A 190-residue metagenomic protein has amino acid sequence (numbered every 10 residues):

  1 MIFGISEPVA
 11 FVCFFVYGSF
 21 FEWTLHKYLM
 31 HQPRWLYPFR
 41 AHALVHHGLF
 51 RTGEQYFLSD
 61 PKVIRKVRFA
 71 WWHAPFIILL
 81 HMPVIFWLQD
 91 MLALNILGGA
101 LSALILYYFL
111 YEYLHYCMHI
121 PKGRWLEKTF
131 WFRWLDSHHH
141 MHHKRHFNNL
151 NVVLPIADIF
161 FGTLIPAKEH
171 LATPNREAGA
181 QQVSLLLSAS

Functional and structural regions predicted by a protein language model:
M1-V12, L92-S102: Hydrophobic alpha-helical transmembrane segments
G18-L101, I105-G179: Membrane-embedded catalytic scaffold of the fatty acid hydroxylase/desaturase
Q182-S190: A membrane-cytosol interface segment of integral membrane proteins
